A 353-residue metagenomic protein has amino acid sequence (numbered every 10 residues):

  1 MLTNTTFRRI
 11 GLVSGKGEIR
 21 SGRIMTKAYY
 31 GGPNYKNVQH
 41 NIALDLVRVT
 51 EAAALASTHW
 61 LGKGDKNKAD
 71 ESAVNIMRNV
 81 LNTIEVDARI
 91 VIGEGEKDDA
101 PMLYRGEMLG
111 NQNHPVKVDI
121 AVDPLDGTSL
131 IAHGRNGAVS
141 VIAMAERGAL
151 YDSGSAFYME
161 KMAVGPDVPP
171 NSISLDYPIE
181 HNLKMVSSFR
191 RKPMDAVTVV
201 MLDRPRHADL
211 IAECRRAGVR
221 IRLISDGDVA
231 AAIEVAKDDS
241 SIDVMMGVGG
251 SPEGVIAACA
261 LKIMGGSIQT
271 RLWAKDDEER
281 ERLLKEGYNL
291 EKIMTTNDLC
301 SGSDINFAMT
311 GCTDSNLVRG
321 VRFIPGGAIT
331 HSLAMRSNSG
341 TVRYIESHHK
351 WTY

Functional and structural regions predicted by a protein language model:
M1-A28: N-terminal mitochondrial targeting presequence
R20, M25-A121, H181, V229-A230 (+3 more regions): N-terminal subdomain of lithium-sensitive/metallo-dependent phosphomonoesterases centered on the IMPase/IPPase/PAP
N82-T83, L109-P115, D123, I131-R135 (+5 more regions): Solvent-exposed alpha-helices and their adjacent loops that cap or buttress functional pockets in soluble metabolic
I90-E94, I120-V122, I131-H133, D152-S153 (+5 more regions): General beta-strand structural signal in soluble alpha/beta enzymes
P115-D126, L130-Y151: DPxDG-like acidic metal-binding loop motif
V141, R147-L223, S315-N316, G320-R322 (+1 more regions): Acidic beta-strand-loop-alpha-helix segment within the catalytic core of divalent metal-dependent phosphate-processing
V219-V229, I242-V244, V248-G249, E253-K285 (+1 more regions): Gly/Ser/Thr-rich active-site loops/lids in small-molecule metabolic enzymes that frequently grip phosphoryl groups
L261-S315: Glycine-rich phosphate/nucleotide-binding loop
